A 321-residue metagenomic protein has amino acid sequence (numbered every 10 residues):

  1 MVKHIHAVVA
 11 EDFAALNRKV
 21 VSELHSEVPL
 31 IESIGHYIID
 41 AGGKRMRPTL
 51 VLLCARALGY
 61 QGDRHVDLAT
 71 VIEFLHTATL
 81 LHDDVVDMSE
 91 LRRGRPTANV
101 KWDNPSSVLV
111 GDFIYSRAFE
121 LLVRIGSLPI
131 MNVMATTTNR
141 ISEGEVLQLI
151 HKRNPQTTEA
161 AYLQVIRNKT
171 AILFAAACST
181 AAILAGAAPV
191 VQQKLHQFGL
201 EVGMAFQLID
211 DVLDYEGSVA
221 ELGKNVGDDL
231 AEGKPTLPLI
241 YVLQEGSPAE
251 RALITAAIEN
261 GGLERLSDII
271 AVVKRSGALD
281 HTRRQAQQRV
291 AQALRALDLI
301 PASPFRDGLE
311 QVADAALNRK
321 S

Functional and structural regions predicted by a protein language model:
M1-S321: All-alpha prenyltransferase/terpene-synthase fold signal
